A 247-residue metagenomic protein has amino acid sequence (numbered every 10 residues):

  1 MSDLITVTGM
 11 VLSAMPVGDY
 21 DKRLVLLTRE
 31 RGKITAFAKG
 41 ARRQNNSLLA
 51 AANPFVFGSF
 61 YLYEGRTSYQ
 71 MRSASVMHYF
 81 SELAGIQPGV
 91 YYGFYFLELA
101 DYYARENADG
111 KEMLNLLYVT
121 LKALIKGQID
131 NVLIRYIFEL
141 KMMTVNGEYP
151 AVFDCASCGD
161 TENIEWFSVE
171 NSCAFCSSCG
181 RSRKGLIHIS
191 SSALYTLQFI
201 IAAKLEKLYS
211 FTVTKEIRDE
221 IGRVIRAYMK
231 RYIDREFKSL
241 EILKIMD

Functional and structural regions predicted by a protein language model:
M1-D247: Non-catalytic alpha-helical scaffolds and adjoining flexible linkers that form interface surfaces for assembly
